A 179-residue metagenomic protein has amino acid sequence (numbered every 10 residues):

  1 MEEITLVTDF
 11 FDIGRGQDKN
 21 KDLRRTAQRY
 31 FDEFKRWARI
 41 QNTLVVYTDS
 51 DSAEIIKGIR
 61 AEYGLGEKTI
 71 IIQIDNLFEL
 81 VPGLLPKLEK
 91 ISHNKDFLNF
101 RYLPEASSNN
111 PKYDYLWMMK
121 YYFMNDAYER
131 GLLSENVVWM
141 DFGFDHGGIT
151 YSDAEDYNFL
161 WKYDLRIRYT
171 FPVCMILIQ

Functional and structural regions predicted by a protein language model:
M1-R29: N-proximal low-complexity "stem/linker" segments adjacent to membrane-targeting elements
N20-F34, S152-L160: Well-ordered, non-membrane alpha-helical segments in soluble/globular domains
A27-T43, E62: Short, acidic, metal-binding catalytic loop of nucleotide-sugar glycosyltransferases
V45-D49: Short internal beta-strands
S50-K57, Q179: Short, charged/polar "capping" segments at the starts of alpha-helices and the immediately preceding loops
Y63-L132: Active-site-proximal specificity loops/subdomain of glycosyltransferases
Y115-T170: GT-A fold catalytic core of metal-dependent nucleotide-sugar glycosyltransferases, centered on the diacidic
Y169-Q179: Short beta-strand-to-loop element that shapes/binds the nucleotide-sugar donor at the catalytic cleft/hinge
